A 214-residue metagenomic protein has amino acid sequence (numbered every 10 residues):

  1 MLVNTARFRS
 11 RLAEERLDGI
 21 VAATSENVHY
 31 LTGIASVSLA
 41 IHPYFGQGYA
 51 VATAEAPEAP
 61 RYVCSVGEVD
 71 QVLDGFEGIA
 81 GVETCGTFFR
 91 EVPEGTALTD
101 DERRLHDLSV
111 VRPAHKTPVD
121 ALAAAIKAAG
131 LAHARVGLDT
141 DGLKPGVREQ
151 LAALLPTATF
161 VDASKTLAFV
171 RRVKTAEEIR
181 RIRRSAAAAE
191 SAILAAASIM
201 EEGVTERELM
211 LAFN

Functional and structural regions predicted by a protein language model:
M1-S191: A composition/biophysics-driven feature that prefers long, compositionally simple stretches
L194-V204: C-terminal helix-coil-helix/basic helical segment that borders enzyme active sites and/or dimer interfaces and provides
E208-N214: Acidic, glycine-rich loop-and-beta core segments that form the ion-binding/anion-interacting portion of active sites
